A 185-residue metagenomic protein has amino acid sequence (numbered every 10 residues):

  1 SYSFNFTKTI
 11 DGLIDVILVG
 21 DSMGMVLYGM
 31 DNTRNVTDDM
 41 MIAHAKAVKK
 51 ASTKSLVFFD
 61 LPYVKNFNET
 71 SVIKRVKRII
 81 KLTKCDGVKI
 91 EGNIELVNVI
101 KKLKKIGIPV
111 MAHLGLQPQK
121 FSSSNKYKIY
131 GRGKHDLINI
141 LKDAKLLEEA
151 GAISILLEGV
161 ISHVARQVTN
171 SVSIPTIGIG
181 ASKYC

Functional and structural regions predicted by a protein language model:
S1-Y184: Alpha/beta enzyme core
